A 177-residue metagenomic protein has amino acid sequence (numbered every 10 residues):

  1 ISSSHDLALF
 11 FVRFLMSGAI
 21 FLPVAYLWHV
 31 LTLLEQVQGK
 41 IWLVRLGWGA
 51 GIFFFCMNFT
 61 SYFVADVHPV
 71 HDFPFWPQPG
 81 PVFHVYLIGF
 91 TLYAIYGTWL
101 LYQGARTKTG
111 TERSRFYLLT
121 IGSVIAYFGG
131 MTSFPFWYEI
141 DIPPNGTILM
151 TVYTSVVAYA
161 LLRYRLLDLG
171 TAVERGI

Functional and structural regions predicted by a protein language model:
I1, V12, G110-I177: Interfacial "cap-and-anchor" motif at the non-cytosolic start of specific transmembrane alpha-helices
I1-Y96, T120-S123, I142-Y153: Individual alpha-helical transmembrane segments in multi-pass integral membrane proteins
Y26-T32, F90-K108, V156-L166: Alpha-helical transmembrane segments in multipass membrane proteins, preferentially the mid-helix core
L31-L43, Y102-R115, L166-A172: Membrane-interface helix-boundary motifs at transmembrane edges
F83-Y86, Y102, E174: Generic detector of well-ordered alpha-helical segments enriched in charged/polar residues, highlighting helical
